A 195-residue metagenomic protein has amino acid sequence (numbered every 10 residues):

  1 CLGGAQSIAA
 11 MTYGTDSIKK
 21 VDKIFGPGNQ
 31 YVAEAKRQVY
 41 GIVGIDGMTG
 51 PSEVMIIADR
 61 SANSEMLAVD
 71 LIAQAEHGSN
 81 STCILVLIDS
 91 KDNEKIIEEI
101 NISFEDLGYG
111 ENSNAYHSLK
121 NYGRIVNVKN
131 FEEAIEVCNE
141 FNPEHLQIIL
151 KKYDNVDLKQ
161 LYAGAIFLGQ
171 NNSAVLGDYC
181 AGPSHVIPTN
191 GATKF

Functional and structural regions predicted by a protein language model:
C1-C83: Conserved NAD(P)+-binding/catalytic subdomain of aldehyde/semialdehyde dehydrogenases
C1-G4, R124-N130: Short acidic-hydrophobic, aromatic-tinged amphipathic segments that line or gate anion-handling sites
D16, Y40-I42, D70-A75, I100-F104 (+3 more regions): Short, solvent-exposed amphipathic alpha-helical segments in soluble enzyme and RNA/protein-processing domains
F25, M55-I56, I84-V86, V126-N127 (+2 more regions): Structured core elements
Q30-Y31, R60-N63, S90-K91, F131-E133 (+3 more regions): Short, glycine-/Ser/Thr-/acidic-enriched flexible segments
G47-N121, I125: A conserved active-site cap/scaffold subdomain adjacent to cofactor or substrate pockets
E140-F195: C-terminal core of ALDH-fold dehydrogenases
